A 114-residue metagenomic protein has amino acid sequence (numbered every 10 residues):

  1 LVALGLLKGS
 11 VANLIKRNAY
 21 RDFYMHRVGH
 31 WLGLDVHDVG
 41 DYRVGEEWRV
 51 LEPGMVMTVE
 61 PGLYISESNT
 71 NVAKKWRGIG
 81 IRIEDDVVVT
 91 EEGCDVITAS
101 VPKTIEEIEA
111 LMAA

Functional and structural regions predicted by a protein language model:
L1-L32, M55: Active-site cores enriched in adjacent His and Asp/Glu residues with nearby glycine-rich loops that coordinate divalent
R21, G29, L34-A114: Charged, cofactor-coupling segments
